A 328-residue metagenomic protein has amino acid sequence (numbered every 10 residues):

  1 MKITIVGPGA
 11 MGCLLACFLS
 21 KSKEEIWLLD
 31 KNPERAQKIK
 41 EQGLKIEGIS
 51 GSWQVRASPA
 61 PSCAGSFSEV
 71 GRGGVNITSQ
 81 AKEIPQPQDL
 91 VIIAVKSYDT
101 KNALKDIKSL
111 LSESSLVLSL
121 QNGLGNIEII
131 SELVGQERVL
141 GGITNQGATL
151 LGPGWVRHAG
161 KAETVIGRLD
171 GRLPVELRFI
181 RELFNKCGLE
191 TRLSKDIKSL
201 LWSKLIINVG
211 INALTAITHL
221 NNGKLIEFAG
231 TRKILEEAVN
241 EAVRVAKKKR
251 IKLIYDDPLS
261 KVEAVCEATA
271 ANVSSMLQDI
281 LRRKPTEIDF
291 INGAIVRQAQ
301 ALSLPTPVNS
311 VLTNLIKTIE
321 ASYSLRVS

Functional and structural regions predicted by a protein language model:
M1-S52, R56, P61-A64, E69: NAD(P)+-binding Rossmann beta1-loop-alpha1 motif at the extreme N-terminus of oxidoreductases
C17, K21, K105-S109, E132 (+3 more regions): Short, well-ordered alpha-helices that flank and scaffold nucleotide-derived cofactor binding pockets
S52-C63, R72-Q88, L193: Short acidic low-complexity segments
S79-W155: Rossmann-like NAD(P)(H) cofactor-binding subdomain of soluble oxidoreductases
S109-L110, E132-R138, G142, P153-I207 (+1 more regions): Internal alpha-helical scaffold of NAD(P)-dependent oxidoreductase catalytic cores
V175, E236-S328: NAD(P)-dependent Rossmann-like dehydrogenase/reductase catalytic/cofactor-binding core
